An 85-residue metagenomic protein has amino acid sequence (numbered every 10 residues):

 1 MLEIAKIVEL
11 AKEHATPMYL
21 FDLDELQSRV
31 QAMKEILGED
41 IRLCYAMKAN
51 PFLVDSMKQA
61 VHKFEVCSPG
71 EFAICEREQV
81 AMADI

Functional and structural regions predicted by a protein language model:
M1-I85: A charged N-terminal "starter" segment
